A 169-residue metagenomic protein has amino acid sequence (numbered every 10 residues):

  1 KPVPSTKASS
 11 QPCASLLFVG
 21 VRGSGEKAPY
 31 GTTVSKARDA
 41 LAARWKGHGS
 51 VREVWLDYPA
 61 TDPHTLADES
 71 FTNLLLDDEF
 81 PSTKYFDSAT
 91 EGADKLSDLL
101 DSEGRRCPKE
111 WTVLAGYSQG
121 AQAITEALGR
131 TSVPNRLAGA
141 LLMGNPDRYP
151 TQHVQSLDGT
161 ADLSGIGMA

Functional and structural regions predicted by a protein language model:
K1-P12: N-terminal low-complexity, Pro/Thr-rich disordered segments that flank secretion/membrane-targeting signals
F18-V21, E26-W55, P59-T72, S88-E91 (+2 more regions): Surface cap/lid and interfacial helix-loop subdomains adjacent to catalytic sites that gate substrate access
L75-Y85: Short glycine/proline- and acidic residue-enriched helix-loop micro-motifs that form flexible lids or anion-recognition
L114-I124: Gly/Ala-rich beta-loop-alpha elbow adjacent to hydrolase catalytic centers
